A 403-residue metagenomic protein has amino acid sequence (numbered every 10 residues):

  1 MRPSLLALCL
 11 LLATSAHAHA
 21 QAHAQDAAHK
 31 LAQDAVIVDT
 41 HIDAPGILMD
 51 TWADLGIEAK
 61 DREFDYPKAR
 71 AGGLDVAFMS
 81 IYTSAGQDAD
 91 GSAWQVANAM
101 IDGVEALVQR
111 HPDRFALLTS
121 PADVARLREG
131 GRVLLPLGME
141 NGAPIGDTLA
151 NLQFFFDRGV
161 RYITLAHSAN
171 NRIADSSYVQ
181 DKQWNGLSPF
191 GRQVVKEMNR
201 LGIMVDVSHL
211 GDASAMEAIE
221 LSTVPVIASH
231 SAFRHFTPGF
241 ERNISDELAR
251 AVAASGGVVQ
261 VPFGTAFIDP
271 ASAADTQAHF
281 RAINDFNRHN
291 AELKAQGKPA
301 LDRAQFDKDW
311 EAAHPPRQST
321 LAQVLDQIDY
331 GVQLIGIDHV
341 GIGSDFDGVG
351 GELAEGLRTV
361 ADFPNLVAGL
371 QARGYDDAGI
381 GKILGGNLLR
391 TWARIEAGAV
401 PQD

Functional and structural regions predicted by a protein language model:
R2-A18: Gram-negative bacterial Sec-dependent N-terminal signal peptides
H19-N185, R234, P238-D403: N-terminal hydrophobic targeting/anchoring segments and the immediately downstream early-domain regions of hydrolases
H41-D43, H209, H230: Histidine-centered divalent metal-coordination motifs
T148-L152, S214-V224: Distinct, well-ordered alpha-helical segments
Q183-F190, D206-G211, I244: Short, contiguous, pocket-lining structural segments that sit at or immediately flank catalytic/ligand-binding sites
Q183-N199, A218-A228, L366: Alpha-helix-loop-beta-strand connector modules within alpha/beta enzyme cores
Q193-V207, G211-E217, L248-A254, Y330: Substrate-binding cleft of carbohydrate-active enzyme catalytic domains
